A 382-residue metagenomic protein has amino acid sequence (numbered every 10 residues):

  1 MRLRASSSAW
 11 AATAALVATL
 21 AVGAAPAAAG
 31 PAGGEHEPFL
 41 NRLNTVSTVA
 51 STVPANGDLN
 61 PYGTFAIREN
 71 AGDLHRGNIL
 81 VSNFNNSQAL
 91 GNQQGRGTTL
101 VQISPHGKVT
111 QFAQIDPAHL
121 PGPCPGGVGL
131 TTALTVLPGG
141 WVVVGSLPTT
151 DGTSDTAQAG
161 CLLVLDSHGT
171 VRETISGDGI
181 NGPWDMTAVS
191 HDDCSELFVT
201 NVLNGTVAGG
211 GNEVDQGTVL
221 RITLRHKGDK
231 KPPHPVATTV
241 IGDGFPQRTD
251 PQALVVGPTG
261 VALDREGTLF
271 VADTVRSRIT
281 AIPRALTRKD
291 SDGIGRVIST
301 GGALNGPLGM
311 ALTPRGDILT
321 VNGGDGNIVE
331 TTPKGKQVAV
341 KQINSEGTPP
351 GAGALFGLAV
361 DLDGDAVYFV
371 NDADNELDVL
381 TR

Functional and structural regions predicted by a protein language model:
M1-G30: Secretory targeting and sorting signals
H36-G57, Q102-V128, C161-P183, R225-A253 (+2 more regions): Surface-exposed loop and turn segments in beta-propeller and other repeat-based domains that flank or scaffold
R42-T45, E69-H75, N83-A113: Beta-propeller domains
V53-R76, G95, P117-V142, P148 (+6 more regions): Beta-rich, blade/repeat-based domains predominating in secreted/periplasmic proteins but also intracellular
G77-T98, V144-A159, S195-R221: Short, conserved, GDST-rich strand-edge loop motifs in beta-rich repeat architectures
F84-N86, S146-T149, A157, H191 (+8 more regions): Short loop/turn segments immediately following the C-termini of beta-strands
T98-V101, G160-L163, D215-L220, R278-A281 (+2 more regions): A short loop-to-beta-strand structural motif that recurs across blades of beta-propeller domains
V271-R278, V297-Q342: Loop/turn-rich, solvent-exposed surfaces of beta-rich toroidal or solenoidal domains
